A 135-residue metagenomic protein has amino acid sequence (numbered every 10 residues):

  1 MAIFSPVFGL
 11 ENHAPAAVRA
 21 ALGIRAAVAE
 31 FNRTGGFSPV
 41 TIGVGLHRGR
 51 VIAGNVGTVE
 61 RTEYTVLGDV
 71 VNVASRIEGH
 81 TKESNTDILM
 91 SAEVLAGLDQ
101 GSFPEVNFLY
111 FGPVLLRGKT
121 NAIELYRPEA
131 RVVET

Functional and structural regions predicted by a protein language model:
I3-H13, V44-Y64, H80-S84, V132: Catalytic strand-loop-helix junctions within cyclic-nucleotide turnover domains
P6, R33, P39, G49 (+3 more regions): Intrinsically disordered, low-complexity regions enriched in small/polar residues
P6-V44, D69-T81, A92, V106: Alpha-helical scaffold within the catalytic cores of cyclic-nucleotide enzymes
A17, V59-R61, F103-E105: Short, glycine/charged-enriched secondary-structure capping and boundary segments
L22-A26, H47-R48, R117-T120: A short, hydrophobic secondary-structure junction motif
V51-A53, A74, H80-T135: Cytosolic regulatory/linker segments at or just downstream of nucleotide-handling modules in signal-transduction
V56-G57, R61, L67-V71, E78 (+1 more regions): Short capping/connector residues at structural and topological boundaries
